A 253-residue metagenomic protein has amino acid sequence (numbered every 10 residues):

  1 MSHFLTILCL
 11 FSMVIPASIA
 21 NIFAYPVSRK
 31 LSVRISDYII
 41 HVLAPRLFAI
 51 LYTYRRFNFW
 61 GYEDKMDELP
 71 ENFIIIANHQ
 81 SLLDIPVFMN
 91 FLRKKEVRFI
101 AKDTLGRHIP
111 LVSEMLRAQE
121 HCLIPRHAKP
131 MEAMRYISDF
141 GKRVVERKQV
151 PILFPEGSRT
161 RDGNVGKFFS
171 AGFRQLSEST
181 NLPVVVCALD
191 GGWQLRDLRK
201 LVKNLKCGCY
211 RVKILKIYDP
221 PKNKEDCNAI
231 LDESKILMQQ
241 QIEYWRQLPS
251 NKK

Functional and structural regions predicted by a protein language model:
M1-V42, K65-L69, R143, G192 (+3 more regions): Membrane-interfacial terminal anchoring regions of lipid-handling membrane enzymes
P26, L69-A128: Catalytic core of membrane glycerolipid acyltransferases/transacylases, capturing the structured, soluble-facing
P26-I74, N78, V87-N90, E114: N-terminal signal-anchor transmembrane helix
G61, F99-I100, I214: Generic preference for hydrophobic
D67, R93, K142-E146, S177: Residue-level signal for alpha-helix termini/capping positions
N72-I74, K148-F154, P183: Residue-level preference for the first positions of well-ordered beta-strands
L111-S113, V150, D162-E225: A cross-family acyltransferase "interaction/gating" segment
S138-K142, V150-P151, E156-G163: Soluble extracytoplasmic domains of inner/organellar membrane proteins
